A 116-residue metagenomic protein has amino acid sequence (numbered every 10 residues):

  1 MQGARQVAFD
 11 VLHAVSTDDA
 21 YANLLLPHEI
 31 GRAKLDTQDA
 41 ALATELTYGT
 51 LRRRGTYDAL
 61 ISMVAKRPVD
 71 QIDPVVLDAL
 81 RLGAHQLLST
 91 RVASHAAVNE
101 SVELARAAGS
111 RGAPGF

Functional and structural regions predicted by a protein language model:
M1-F116: Class I Rossmann-like S-adenosyl-L-methionine
